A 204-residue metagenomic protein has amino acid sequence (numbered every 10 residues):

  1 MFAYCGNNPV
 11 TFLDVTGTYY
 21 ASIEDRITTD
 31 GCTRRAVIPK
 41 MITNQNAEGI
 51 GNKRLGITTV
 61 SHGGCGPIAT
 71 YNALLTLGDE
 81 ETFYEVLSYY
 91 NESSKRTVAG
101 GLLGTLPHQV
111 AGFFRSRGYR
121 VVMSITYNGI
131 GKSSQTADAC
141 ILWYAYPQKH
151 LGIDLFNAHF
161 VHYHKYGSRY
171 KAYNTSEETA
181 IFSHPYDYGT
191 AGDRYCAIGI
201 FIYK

Functional and structural regions predicted by a protein language model:
M1-R26: Short turn/helix-capping motifs enriched in Asx and small/polar residues
F2, G63, H159-V161: Residue-level detector of short, conserved catalytic/binding motifs and their immediate flanks
G6, P67, L103-P107: A structural signal for well-ordered alpha-helical scaffolds and beta->alpha junctions
N7-N8, N72, N174: Asparagine-centered polar/low-complexity signal
Y20-A99: Active-site-adjacent structural segments surrounding the nucleophilic cysteine of cysteine proteases and isopeptidases
E80, Y84-Y203: Conserved active-site-adjacent core of cysteine acyl-enzyme catalytic domains
